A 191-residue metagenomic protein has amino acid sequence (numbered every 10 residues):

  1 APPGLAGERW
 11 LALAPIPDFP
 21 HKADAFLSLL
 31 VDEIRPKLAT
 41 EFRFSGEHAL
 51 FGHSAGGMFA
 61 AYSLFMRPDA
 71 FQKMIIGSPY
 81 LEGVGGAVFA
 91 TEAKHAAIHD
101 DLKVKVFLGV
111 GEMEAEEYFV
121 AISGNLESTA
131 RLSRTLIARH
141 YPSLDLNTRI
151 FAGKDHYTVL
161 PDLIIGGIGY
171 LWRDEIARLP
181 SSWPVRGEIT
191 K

Functional and structural regions predicted by a protein language model:
A1-K191: Non-catalytic cap/lid and distal C-terminal segments of serine-dependent acyl enzymes
